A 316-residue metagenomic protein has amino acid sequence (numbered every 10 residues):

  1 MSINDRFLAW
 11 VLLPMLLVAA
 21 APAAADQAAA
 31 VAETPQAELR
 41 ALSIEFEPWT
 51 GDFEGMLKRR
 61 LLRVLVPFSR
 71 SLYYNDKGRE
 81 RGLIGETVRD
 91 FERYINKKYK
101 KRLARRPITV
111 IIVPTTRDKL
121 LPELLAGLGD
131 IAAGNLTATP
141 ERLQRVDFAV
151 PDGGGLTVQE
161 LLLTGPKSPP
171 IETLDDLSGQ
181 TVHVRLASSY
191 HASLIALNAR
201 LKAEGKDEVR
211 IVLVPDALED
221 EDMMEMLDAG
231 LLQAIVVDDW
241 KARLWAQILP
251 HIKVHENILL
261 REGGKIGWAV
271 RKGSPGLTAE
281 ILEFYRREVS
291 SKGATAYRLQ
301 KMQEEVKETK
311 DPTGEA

Functional and structural regions predicted by a protein language model:
M1-D5: N-terminal secretory signal peptides that target proteins for export/translocation
A9-A19: Bacterial N-terminal signal peptides
A20-A30: Signal peptide processing junction and immediate N-terminal pro/mature segment of secreted/exported proteins
A28-G55, G82-Y94, T164-S189, D239 (+1 more regions): Extended ligand-binding regions for polar small-molecule ligands
F46, S71, R81, R89 (+4 more regions): Acidic, polar ligand-binding/catalytic clefts
R63, D130-I131, Q233-A234: Short, Asp-centered acidic motifs that coordinate Mg2+ and/or phosphate in catalytic or ligand-binding sites
R63-L72, G78-Y99, V158-D220: Bilobed "Venus flytrap"/periplasmic-binding protein-like clamshell domains and structurally analogous long
K119-E123, E219-M226, L232, K241-A242: Short, hydrophobic alpha-helical packing/hinge segments within bilobed ligand-binding/sensory domains
